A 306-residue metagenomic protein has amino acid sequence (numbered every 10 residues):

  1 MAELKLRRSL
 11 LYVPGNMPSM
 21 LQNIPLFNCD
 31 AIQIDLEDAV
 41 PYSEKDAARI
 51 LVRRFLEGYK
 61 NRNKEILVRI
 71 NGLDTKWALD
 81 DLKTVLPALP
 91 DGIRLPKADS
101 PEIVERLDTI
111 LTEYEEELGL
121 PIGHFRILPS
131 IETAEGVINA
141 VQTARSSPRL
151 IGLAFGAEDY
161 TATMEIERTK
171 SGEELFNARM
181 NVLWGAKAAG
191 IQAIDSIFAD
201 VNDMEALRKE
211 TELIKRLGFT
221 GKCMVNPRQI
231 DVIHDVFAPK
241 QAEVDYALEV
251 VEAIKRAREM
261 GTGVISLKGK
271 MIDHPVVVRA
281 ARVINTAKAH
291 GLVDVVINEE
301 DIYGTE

Functional and structural regions predicted by a protein language model:
M1-E306: Expand to "…catalyze enediolate/carbanion chemistry for C-C bond making/breaking, isomerization, decarboxylation
